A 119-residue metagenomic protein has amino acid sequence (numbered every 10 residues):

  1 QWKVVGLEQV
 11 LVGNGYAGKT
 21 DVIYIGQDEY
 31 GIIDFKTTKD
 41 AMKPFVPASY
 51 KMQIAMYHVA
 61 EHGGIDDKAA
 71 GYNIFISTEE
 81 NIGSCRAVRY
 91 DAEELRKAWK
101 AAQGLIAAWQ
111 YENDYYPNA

Functional and structural regions predicted by a protein language model:
V5-E112: Mg2+/Mn2+-dependent nuclease catalytic core
E112-A119: Acidic, carboxylate-rich catalytic segments that either coordinate divalent cations
